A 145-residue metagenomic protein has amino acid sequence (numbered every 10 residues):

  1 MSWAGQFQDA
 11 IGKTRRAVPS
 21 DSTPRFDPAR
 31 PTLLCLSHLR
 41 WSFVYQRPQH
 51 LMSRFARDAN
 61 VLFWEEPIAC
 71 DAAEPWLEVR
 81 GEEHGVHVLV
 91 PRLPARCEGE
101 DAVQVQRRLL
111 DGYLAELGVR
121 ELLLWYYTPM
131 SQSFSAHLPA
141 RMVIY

Functional and structural regions predicted by a protein language model:
S2-A72: N-terminal subdomain of nucleotide-sugar transferases
I11, A69-E121: A conserved catalytic-core segment of Leloir-type glycosyltransferases
T32, E121-L123, M142: Structural motif
F43, R47, D101-L109, Y126: Soluble or luminal CAZymes and related metallo-dependent hydrolases
Q49, A73-R80, A136-P139: Short, aromatic/basic amphipathic alpha-helical patches
R54-A56, L117, A136-P139: Short, conserved loop/helix-junction motifs that constitute active-site signature segments in enzyme catalytic cores
N60, W125, L138-Y145: Active-site proximal beta-strand in glycosyltransferases
M130-S135: Short, well-ordered alpha-helical microsegments
